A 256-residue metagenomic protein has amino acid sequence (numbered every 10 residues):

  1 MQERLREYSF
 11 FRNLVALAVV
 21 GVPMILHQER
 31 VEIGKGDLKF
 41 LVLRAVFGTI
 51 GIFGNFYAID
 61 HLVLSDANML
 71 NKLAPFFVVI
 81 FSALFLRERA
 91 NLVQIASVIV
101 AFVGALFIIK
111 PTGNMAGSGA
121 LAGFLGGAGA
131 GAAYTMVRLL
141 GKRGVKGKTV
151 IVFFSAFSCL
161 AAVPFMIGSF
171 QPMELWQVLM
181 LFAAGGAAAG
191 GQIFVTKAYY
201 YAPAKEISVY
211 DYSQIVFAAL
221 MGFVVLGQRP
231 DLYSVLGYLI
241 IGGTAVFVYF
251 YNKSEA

Functional and structural regions predicted by a protein language model:
M1-L5, V20, T112-M173: Transmembrane alpha-helical segments that form core, pore/gating elements of small-molecule transporters/exporters
R4-A16, Y57-A74, A116-G129, E174-A188 (+1 more regions): Structural signature of hydrophobic alpha-helical transmembrane segments
F11, N68-L73, R143-A156, Q192-F223: Helix-helix packing/entry segments at the starts of transmembrane helices
L17-L43, L92, V145, A156 (+3 more regions): Membrane-interface interhelical linkers
G21, A45-F53, P75-I80, A105 (+6 more regions): Hydrophobic/small/kink-forming positions within alpha-helical transmembrane segments of polytopic membrane proteins
Y57, A74-A96, V216-V235: C-terminal transmembrane-helix exit sites in multi-pass transporters
V93-K110, A130, Y233-N252: Hydrophobic transmembrane alpha-helices of multi-pass small-molecule transport proteins
Y212, V216-A256: C-terminal-most transmembrane helix of multi-pass membrane proteins
